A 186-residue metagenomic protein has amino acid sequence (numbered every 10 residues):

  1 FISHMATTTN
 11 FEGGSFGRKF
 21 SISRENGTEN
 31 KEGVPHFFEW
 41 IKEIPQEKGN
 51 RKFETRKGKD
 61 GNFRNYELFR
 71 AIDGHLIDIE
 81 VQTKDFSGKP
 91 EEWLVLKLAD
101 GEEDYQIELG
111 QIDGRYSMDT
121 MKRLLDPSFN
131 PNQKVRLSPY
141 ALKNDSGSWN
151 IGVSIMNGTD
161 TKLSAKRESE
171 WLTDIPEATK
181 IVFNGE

Functional and structural regions predicted by a protein language model:
I2-L109, M121-P127, L142-I181: OB-fold ssDNA-binding interfaces and closely related basic DNA-contact patches used across DNA replication/repair
G110-M118: GIY-YIG-like beta-to-alpha core
S117-S138: Short nucleic-acid-contacting surface segments enriched for D/E, G, S/T with interspersed K/R
G185-E186: Mixed-charge, glycine-accented linear interaction segment located at domain edges/termini
